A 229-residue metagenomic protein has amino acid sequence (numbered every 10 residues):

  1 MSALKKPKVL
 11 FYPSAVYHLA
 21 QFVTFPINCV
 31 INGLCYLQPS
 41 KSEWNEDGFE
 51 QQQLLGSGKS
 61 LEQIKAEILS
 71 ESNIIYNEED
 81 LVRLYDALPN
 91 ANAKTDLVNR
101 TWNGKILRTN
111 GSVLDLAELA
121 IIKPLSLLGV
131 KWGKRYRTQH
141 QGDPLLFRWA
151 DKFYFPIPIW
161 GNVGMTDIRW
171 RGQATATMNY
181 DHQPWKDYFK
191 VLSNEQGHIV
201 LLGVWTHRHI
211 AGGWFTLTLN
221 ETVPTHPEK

Functional and structural regions predicted by a protein language model:
S2-G161, T225-K229: Amphipathic/hydrophobic helical signal segments and adjacent flexible N-terminal regions that mediate secretion
V98-T101, R171-M178, H198-L202: Short, hydrophobic/aromatic-rich segments at coil-to-beta transitions
I106-R108, Y180-H182, W205-H209: Short acidic, glycine-rich loop/turn motifs
L116, Y188-K190, F215-T218: Short amphipathic beta-strand/extended segments with alternating polar/hydrophobic composition
A120-P124, Q196-V204, T222-P224: Short, low-complexity, polar/charged sequence segments that are solvent-exposed and flexible
G133-K186, K190-E195: Contiguous, well-ordered beta-strand patches that form the walls/edges of small beta-barrel/beta-sandwich domains
W185-A211: Short, compact, well-ordered microdomains
T206-K229: Edge beta-strand at a domain terminus
